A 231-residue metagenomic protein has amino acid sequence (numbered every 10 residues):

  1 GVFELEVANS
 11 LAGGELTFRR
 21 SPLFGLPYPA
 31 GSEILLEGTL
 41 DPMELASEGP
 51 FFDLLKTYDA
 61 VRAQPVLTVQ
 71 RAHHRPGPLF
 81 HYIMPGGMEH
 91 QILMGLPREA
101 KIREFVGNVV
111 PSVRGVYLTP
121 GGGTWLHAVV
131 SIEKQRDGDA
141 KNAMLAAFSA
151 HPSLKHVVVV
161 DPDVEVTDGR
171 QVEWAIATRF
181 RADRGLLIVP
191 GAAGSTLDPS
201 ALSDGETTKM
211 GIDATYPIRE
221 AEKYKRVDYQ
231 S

Functional and structural regions predicted by a protein language model:
G1-S231: Charged, compositionally biased interaction regions
